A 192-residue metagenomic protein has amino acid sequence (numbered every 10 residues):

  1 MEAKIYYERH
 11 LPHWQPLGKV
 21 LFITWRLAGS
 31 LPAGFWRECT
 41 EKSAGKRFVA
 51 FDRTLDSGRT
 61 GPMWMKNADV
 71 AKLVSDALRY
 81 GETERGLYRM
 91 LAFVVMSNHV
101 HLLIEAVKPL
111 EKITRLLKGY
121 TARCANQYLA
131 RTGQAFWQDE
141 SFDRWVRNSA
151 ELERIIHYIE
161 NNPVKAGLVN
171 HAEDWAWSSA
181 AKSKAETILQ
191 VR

Functional and structural regions predicted by a protein language model:
M1-R192: Short catalytic/metal-binding and nucleic-acid-binding patches
